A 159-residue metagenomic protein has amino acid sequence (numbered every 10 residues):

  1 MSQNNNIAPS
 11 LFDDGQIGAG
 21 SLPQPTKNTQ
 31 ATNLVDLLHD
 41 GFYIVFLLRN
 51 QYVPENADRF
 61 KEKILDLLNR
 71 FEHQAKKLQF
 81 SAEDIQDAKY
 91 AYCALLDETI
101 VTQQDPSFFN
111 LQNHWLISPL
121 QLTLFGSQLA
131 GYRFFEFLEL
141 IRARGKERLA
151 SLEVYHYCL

Functional and structural regions predicted by a protein language model:
N4-N6: A structural boundary signal for the start of the first folded domain, especially the loop/turn and N-capping region
A8-I100, Q112-N113: Non-catalytic, solvent-exposed interaction/assembly segments
I100-L159: Membrane-proximal low-complexity regions enriched in glycine and acidic/polar residues
